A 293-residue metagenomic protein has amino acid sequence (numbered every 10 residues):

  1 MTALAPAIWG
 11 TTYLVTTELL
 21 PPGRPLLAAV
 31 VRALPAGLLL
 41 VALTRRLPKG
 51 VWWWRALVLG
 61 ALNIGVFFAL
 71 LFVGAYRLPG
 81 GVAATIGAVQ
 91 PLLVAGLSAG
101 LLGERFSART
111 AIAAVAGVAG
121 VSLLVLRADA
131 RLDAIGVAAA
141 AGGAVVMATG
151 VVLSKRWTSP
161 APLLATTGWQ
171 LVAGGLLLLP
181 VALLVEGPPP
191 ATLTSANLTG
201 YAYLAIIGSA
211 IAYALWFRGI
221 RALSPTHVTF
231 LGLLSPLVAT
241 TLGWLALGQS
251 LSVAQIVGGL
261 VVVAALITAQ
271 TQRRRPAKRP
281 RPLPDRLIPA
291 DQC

Functional and structural regions predicted by a protein language model:
M1-V30, D129-R156, L176-L178, R279-C293: Glycine-/small-residue-enriched transmembrane alpha-helix faces in small-molecule transporters and effluxers
I8-T16, V41-G87, A95-L97, L123 (+1 more regions): Specific transmembrane alpha-helical segments of multi-pass solute transporters/efflux pumps, especially DMT/EamA
L19, A28, G74, G100-F106 (+6 more regions): Hydrophobic/aromatic residues within transmembrane alpha-helices of multi-pass small-molecule transporters
P21-L26, V30, P48-W54, L126-T149 (+2 more regions): Juxtamembrane helix-entry segments on the extracytoplasmic side of multipass membrane proteins
P21-V66, P91-L97, V146-L153, G168-E186 (+2 more regions): Transmembrane alpha-helices of multi-pass small-molecule transport proteins
L27-L38, N63, F68, F72-R105 (+3 more regions): Specific alpha-helical transmembrane segments that line the substrate/conduction pathway and gating interfaces
A29-V31, A83-P91, L153-L176, A205 (+2 more regions): Helix-helix packing/entry segments at the starts of transmembrane helices
L34, L40, L97, F106-L126 (+5 more regions): Hydrophobic transmembrane alpha-helices of multi-pass small-molecule transport proteins
